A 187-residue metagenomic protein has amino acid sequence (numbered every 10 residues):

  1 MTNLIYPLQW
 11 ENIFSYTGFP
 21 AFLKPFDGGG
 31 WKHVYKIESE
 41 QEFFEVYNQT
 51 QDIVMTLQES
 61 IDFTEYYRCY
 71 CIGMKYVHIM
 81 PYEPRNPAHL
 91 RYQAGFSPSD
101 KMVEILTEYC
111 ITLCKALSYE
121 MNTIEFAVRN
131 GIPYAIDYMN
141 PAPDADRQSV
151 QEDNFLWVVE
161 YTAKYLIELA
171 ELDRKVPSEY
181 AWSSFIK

Functional and structural regions predicted by a protein language model:
M1-V34: A conserved helix-loop-beta module that forms one wall/lid of the active-site cleft in ATP-utilizing catalytic domains
P20-F22, V54-Q58, M121-I124: A short linear hydrophobic-aromatic micro-motif
A21, H78, N122, Y134-D137: Protein kinase-like catalytic core scaffold
F26, S60-I61, Y70, E125-A127 (+1 more regions): Anionic group-transfer/hydrolysis microenvironments
D27, K32-L117: Phosphate-binding site of ATP-dependent enzymes
C69-C71, I132-Q148: A short beta-strand motif that forms the metal-chelation/ATP-contact edge of phosphoryl-transfer active sites
A88-A135, W157-K175, Y180-I186: A long amphipathic alpha-helix within ATP-dependent nucleotide-binding catalytic cores
D144-E160: Short, flexible active-site recognition loops that position polar ligands and cofactors
